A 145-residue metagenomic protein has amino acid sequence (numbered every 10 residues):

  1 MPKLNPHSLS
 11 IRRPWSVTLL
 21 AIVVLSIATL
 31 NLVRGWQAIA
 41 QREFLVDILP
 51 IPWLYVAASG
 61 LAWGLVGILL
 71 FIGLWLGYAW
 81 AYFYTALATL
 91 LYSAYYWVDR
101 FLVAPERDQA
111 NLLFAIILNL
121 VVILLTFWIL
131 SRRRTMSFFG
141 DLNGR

Functional and structural regions predicted by a protein language model:
M1-R145: Topology signature of small-to-medium multi-pass alpha-helical membrane proteins
